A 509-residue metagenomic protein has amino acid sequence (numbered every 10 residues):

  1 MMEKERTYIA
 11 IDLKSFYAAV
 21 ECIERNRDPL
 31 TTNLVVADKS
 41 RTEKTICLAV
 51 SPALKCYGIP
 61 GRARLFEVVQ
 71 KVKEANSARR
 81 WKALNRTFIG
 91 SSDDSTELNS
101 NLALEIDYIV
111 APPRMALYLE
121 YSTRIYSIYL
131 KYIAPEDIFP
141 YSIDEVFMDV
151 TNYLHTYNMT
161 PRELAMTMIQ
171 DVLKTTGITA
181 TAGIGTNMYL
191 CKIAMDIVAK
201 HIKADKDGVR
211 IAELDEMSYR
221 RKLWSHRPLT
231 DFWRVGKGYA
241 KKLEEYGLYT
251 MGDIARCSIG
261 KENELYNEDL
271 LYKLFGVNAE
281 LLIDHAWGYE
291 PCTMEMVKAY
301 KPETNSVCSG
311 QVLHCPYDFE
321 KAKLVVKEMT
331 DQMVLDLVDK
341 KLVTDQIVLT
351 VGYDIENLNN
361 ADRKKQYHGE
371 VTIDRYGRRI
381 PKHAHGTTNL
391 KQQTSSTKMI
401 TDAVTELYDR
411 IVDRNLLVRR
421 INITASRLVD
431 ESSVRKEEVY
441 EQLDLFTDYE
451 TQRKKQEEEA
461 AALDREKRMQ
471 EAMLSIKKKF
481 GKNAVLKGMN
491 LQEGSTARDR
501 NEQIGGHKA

Functional and structural regions predicted by a protein language model:
M1-A509: Basic, low-complexity intrinsically disordered segments
